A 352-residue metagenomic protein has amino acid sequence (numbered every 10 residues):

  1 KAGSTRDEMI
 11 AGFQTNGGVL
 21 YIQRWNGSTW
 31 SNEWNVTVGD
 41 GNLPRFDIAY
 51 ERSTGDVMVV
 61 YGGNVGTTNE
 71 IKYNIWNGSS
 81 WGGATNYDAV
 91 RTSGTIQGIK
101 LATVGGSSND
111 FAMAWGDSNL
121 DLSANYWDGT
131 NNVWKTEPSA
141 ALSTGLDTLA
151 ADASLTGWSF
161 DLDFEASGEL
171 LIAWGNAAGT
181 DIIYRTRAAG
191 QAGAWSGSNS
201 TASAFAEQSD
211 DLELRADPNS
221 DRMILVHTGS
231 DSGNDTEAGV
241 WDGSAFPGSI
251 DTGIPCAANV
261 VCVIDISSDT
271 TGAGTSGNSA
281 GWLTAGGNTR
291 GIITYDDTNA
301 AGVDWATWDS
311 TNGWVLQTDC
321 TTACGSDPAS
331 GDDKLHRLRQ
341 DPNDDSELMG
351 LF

Functional and structural regions predicted by a protein language model:
K1-F352: Extracellular, repeat-based ectodomains that mediate carbohydrate processing or recognition
